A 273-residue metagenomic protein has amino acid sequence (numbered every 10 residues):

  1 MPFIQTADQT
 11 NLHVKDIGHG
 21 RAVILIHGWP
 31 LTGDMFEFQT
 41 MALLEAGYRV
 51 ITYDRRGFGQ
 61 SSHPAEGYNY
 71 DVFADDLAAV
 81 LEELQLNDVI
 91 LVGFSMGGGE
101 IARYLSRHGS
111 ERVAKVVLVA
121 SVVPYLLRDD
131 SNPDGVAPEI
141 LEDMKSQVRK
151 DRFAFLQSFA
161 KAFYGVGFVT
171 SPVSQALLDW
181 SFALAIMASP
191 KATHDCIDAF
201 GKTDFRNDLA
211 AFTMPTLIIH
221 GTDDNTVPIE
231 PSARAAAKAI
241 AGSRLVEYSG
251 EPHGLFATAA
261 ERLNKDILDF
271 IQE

Functional and structural regions predicted by a protein language model:
T10-E66: Conserved HGGG/HGGXW glycine-rich cap/lid loop of the alpha/beta-hydrolase fold
H27-W29, V89, G93-S95: Conserved alpha/beta-hydrolase "nucleophile elbow" surrounding the catalytic nucleophile
V72-V89: Conserved acidic catalytic loop of the alpha/beta-hydrolase fold
A102-K150: Flexible "cap/lid" loop of the alpha/beta hydrolase fold
P124-V136, S146-A210: Conserved alpha/beta-hydrolase catalytic His-Asp/Glu region
F212, I218-H220, D224: Short beta-strand/loop motif that positions the catalytic acidic residue of the alpha/beta-hydrolase fold
N225-P231: Conserved alpha/beta-hydrolase "acid-adjacent" motif
G242-E273: Catalytic active-site module of serine/aspartate enzymes centered on a nucleophile-bearing elbow/loop
